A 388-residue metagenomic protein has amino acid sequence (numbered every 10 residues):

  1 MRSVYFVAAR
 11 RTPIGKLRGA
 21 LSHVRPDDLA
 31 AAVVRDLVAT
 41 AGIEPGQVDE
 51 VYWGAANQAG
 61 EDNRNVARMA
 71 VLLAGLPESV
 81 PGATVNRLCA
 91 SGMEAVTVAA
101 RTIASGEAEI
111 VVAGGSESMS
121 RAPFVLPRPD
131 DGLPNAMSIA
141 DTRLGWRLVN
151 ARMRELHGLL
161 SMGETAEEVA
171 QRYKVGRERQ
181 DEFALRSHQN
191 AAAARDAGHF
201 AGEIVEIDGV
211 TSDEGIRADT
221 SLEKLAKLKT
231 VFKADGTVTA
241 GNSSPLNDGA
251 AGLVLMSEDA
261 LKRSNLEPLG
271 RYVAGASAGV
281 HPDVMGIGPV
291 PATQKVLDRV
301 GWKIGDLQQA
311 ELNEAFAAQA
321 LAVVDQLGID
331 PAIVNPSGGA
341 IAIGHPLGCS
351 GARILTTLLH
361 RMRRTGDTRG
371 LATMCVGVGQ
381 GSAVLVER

Functional and structural regions predicted by a protein language model:
M1-V24, D36, L144, V149 (+6 more regions): Condensing-enzyme catalytic core mediating Claisen C-C bond formation in acyl metabolism
R11-T12, S22-D27, A31, T40 (+3 more regions): N-terminal extracellular/periplasmic Venus flytrap/periplasmic-binding protein-like
S22-A90, E94-V111, S116-P134, I204-S212 (+1 more regions): Conserved beta-ketoacyl condensing-enzyme motif
V24, A55-V111, T142-W146, L156-S161 (+4 more regions): Conserved catalytic cysteine-centered active-site region of acyl-thioester-dependent Claisen-condensing enzymes
D27-G42, V66-A70, A95-V98, M162-V169 (+5 more regions): Short, well-ordered amphipathic alpha-helical segments that serve as non-catalytic structural scaffolds within diverse
W53, E164-E167, F200-E203, V273-A342: Active-site pocket-lining segment
R87-E117, A170-H199, L253-D259, P346-D367 (+1 more regions): Active-site-proximal alpha-helical scaffold in enzymes
I110-E168: Flexible glycine-/small-residue-enriched beta->alpha junction loops that bind anionic phosphate/pyrophosphate groups
